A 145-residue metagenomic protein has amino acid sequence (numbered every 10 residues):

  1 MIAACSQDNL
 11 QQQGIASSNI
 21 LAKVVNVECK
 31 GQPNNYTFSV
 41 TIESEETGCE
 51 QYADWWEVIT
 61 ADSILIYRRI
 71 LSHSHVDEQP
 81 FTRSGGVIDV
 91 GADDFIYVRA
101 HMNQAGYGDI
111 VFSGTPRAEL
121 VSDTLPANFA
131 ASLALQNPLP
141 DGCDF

Functional and structural regions predicted by a protein language model:
I2-A4: C-terminal motif of bacterial Sec signal peptides marking the signal peptidase cleavage site
S6-D8: Bacterial signal peptide processing site
L10-N19: Acidic/polar, low-complexity intrinsically disordered N-terminal segments immediately downstream of a Sec signal
S18-I59: Short, surface-exposed binding/anchoring microloops in extracellular/periplasmic proteins
G31-N34, I59-I64, I88-D94: A short, structured loop/turn motif at beta-sheet edges
E46-A53, I59-T82: Mature extracytoplasmic domains of secretory-pathway proteins
R68-G108: Short, solvent-exposed, Trp/other aromatic-anchored flexible loops in extracytoplasmic proteins
Y107-F145: C-terminal partner/receptor-binding element of secreted or periplasmic proteins
